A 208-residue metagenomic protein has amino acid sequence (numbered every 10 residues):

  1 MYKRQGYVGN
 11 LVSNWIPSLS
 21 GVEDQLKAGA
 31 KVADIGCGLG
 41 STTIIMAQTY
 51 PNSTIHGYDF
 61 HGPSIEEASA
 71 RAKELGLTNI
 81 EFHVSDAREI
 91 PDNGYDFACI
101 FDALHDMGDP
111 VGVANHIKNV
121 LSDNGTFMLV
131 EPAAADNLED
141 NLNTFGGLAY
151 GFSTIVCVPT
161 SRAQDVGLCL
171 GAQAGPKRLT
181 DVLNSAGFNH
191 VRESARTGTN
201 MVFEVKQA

Functional and structural regions predicted by a protein language model:
K3-A30: Conserved Class I S-adenosyl-L-methionine-dependent methyltransferase catalytic core
A33, T43-R88: Class I SAM-dependent methyltransferase SAM/SAH-binding core
G36-G40: Class I SAM-dependent methyltransferase "Motif I" SAM/SAH-binding loop
R88-A98: A short acidic, Gly/Pro-enriched loop at the edge of an enzyme's catalytic core that lines a small-molecule cofactor
D96-P110: A short SAM/SAH-binding and catalytic strip from SAM-dependent methyltransferases
V111-D123: A short glycine-rich, Lys/Arg-flanked "PGG" loop and its adjoining helix->strand segment in the class I
V130-S185: C-terminal alpha-helical "lid/dimerization" subdomain adjacent to the S-adenosyl-L-methionine
G187-A208: Core SAM-dependent methyltransferase catalytic element
